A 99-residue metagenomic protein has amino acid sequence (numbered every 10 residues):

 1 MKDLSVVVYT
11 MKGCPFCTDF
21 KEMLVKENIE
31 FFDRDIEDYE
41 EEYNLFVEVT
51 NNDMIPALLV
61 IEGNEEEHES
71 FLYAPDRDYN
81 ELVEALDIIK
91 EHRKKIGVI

Functional and structural regions predicted by a protein language model:
M1, V98-I99: Short intrinsically disordered terminal tails
M1-F32: Local sequence-structure signature of Cys/Sec-based thiol-disulfide redox active-site neighborhoods
D3, M54-I55: A structure-centric signal for secondary-structure junctions around beta-strands
G13, I36-Y39, P75-D78: Short beta->alpha junction loops/turns
T18, E22, N44, N80: Alpha-helical elements of the RecA-like P-loop NTPase motor core of helicases
D35-M54, L86-K90: Thioredoxin-like thiol-disulfide oxidoreductase module
P56-V60: Cytosolic beta-strand hydrophobic patch enriched in CBS
I61-V98: Non-catalytic, surface beta->alpha helical segment in thiol-disulfide oxidoreductase systems
